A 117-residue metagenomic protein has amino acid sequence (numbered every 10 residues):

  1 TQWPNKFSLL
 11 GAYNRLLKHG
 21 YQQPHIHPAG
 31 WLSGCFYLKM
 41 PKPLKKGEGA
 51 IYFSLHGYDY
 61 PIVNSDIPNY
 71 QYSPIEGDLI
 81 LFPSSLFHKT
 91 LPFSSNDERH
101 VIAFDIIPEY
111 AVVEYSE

Functional and structural regions predicted by a protein language model:
T1-L81, L86-V101, D105-S116: Catalytic core of non-heme Fe(II) oxygenases with the double-stranded beta-helix
